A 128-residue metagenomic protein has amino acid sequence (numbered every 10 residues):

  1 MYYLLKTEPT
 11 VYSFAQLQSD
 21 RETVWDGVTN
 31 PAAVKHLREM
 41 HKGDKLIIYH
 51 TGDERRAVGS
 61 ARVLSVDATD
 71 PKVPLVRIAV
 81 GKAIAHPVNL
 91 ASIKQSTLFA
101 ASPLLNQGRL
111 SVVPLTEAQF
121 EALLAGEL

Functional and structural regions predicted by a protein language model:
M1-T10, T29, A68-L128: Contiguous surface segments at macromolecular interaction interfaces
Y12-A15, R55-V58: Short acidic/glycine-rich loop or secondary-structure boundary segments that cap or lie
F14-V28: Short, basic/aromatic beta-hairpin or loop at an interaction surface
D26-L37: Short alpha-helix capping/helix-loop boundary micro-motifs
Y49-R55: Short, charged beta-turn/beta-strand-edge "cap" motif at the junction between a beta-strand and an adjacent loop
R56-D67: Short beta-strand-centered aromatic/proline hotspots
